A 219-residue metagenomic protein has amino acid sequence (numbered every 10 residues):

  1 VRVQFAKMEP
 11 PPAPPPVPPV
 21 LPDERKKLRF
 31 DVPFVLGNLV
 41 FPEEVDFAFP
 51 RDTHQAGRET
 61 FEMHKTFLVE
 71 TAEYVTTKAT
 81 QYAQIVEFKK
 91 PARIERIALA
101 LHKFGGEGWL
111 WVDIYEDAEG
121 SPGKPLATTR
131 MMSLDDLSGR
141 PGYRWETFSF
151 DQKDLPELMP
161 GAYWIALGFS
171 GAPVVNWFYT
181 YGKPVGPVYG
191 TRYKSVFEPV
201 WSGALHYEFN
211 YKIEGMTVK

Functional and structural regions predicted by a protein language model:
V1-P125, E157-A162, G168-K219: Beta-sheet-rich sandwich/jelly-roll-like modules and their strand-loop junctions
A98-L99, L134-D136, S149-D154: Short secondary-structure capping micro-motifs at structural edges
G105, P125-G139: Solvent-exposed serine/threonine-rich low-complexity stretches and specific carbohydrate-binding patches
D135-W145, G186-T191: Short, surface-exposed linear segments at secondary-structure transitions and domain or protein termini
R144-G161: Short, surface-exposed tryptophan/glycine-enriched loops that mediate extracellular molecular recognition
